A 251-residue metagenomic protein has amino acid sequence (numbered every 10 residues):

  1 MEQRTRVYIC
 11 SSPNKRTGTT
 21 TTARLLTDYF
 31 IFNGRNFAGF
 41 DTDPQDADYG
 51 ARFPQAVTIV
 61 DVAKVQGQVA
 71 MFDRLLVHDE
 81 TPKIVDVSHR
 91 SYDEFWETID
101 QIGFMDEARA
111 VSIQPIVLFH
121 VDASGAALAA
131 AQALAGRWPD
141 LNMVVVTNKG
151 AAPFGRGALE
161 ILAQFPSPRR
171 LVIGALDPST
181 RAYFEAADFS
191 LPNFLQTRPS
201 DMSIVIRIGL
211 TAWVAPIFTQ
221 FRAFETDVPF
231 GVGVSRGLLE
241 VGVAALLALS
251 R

Functional and structural regions predicted by a protein language model:
C10-R24: Glycine-rich phosphate-binding P-loop
T21-A38: A conserved segment at the C-terminal end of the G1
G34-D48: Short beta-strand-centered segment that lines the nucleotide-binding/catalytic pocket of NTP-utilizing
Q45-D61: P-loop NTPase switch/communication element
P82-E97: Switch II (G3) loop of P-loop NTPases
T98-A123: Inter-motif core of Ras-like GTPase G domains
A129-A130, D201-R251: C-terminal accessory extensions appended to soluble enzyme cores
K149-Q220: Beta-strand-loop-alpha "switch" segments that mediate conformational coupling across diverse proteins
